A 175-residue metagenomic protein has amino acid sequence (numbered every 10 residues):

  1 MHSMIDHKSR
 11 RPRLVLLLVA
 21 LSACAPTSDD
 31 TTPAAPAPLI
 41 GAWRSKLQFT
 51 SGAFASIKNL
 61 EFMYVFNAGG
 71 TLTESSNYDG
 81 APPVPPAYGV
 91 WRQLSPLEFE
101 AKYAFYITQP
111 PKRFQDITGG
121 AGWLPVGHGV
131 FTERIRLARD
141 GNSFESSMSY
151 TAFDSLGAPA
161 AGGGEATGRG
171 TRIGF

Functional and structural regions predicted by a protein language model:
H2-L14: Bacterial N-terminal signal peptides that target proteins for export
L21-A23: C-terminal motif of bacterial Sec signal peptides marking the signal peptidase cleavage site
A25-S28: Bacterial signal peptide processing site
P36-A55, A87-G89: Tryptophan-anchored aromatic micro-motifs
G52-S56, D79-P83, W123-P125, A158-A161: Short consensus segments that form the blades of beta-propeller domains, in both extracellular/periplasmic
A55-E98, Y103-Q109, G141-S146, Y150: N-terminal glycine/threonine-rich, aromatic-flanked beta-hairpin/loop signature
I107-G141: Acidic, glycine-rich flexible loop segments
Y150-F175: Edge beta-strand at a domain terminus
